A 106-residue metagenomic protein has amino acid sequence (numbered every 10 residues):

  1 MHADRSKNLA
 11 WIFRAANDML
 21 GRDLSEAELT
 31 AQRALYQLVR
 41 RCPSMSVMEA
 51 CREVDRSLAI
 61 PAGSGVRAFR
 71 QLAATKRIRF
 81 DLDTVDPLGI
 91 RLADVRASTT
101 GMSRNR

Functional and structural regions predicted by a protein language model:
M1-R106: Electrostatic, structured charged patches in enzyme active sites and in nucleic-acid/phosphate-binding
